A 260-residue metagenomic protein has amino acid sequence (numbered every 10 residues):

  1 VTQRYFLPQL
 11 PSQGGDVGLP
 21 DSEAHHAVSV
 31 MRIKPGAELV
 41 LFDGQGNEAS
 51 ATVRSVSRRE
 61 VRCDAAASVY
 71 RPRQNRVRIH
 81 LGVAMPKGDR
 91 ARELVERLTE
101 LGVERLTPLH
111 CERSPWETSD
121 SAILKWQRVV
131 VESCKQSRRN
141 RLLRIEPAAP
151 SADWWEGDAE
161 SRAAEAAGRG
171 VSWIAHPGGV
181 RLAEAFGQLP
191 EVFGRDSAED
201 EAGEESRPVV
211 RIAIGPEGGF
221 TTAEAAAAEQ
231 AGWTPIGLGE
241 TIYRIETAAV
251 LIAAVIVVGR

Functional and structural regions predicted by a protein language model:
V1-Y70, E199: N-terminal positively charged helical leader segments and presequences
A66, Y70-W173: RNA substrate-binding interface of SAM-dependent RNA methyltransferases
E156-G168, G187-P208: Intrinsically disordered, low-complexity terminal tails and inter-domain linkers enriched for S/T/G/P/D/E
A175-L182: Classical nucleotidyltransferase
H176, A213-P216, G237-G239: Thr-Gly-centered strand-to-loop micro-motif
V209-A227: A C-terminal functional module that forms or caps the active site or interfaces directly with catalytic machinery
T222-R260: Structured adenosyl-cofactor binding patch, chiefly the S-adenosyl-L-methionine
